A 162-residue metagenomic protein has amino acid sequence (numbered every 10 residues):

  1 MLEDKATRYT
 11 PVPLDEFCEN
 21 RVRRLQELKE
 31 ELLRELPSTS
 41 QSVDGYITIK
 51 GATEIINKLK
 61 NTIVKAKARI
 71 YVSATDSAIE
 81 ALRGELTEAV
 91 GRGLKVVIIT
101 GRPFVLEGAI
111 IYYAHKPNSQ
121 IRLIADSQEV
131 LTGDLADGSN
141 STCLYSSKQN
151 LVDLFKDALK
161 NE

Functional and structural regions predicted by a protein language model:
M1-L2, A114: Short beta-strand
L2-V12: Minor-groove-contacting beta-hairpin "wing" of winged helix-turn-helix DNA-binding domains
T7, A68, Q120-I121: Generic beta-strand structural signal
D15-E88: PLD-like (HKD) phosphodiesterase/transphosphatidyltransferase domain
A78-E162: C-terminal regulatory/effector modules of DNA-binding transcriptional regulators
